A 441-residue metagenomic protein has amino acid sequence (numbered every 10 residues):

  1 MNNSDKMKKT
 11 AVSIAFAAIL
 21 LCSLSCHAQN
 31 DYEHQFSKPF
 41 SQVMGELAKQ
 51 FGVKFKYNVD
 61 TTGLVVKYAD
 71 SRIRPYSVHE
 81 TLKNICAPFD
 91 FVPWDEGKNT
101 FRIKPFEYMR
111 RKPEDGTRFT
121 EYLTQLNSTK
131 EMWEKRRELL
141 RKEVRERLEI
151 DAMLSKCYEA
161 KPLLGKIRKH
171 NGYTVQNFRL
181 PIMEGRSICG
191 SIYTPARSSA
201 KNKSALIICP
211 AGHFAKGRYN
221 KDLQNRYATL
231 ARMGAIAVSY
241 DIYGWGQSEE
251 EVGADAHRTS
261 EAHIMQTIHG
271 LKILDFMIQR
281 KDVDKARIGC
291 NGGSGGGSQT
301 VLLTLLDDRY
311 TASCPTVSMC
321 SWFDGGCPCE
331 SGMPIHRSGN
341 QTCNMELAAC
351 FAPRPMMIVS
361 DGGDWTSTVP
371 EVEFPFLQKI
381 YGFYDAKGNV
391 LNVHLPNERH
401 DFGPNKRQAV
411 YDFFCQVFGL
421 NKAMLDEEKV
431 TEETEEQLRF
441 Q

Functional and structural regions predicted by a protein language model:
N2-I14: Bacterial N-terminal signal peptides that target proteins for export
S13-S23: Bacterial N-terminal signal peptides
A28-Y108: N-terminal export/assembly leaders
P75-V78, G97-N99, K104-S187, N202 (+1 more regions): Alpha/beta-hydrolase-fold serine-hydrolase catalytic core, especially in secreted/extracellular enzymes
S199-Q279, S318-P328: Cap/lid segment of the alpha/beta-hydrolase catalytic domain
D282-S294: Alpha/beta-hydrolase fold nucleophile elbow
G292-L302: Glycine-rich nucleophile elbow surrounding the catalytic serine of serine-hydrolase chemistry
R309-A349, R354, D361-F374, F383-A386: Mobile cap/lid helix-loop segments that gate and shape the active-site cleft of serine hydrolases
